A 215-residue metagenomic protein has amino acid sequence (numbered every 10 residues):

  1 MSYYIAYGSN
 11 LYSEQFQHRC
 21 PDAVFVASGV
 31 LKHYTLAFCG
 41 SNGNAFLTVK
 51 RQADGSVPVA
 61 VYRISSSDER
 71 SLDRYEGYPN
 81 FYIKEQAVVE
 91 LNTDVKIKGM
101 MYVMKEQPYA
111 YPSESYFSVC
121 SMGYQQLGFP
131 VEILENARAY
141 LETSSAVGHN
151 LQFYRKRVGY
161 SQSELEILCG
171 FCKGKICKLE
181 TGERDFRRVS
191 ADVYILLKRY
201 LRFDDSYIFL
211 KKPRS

Functional and structural regions predicted by a protein language model:
M1-F153: Glycine-aromatic micro-motifs
S145, K156-R157, R188: Short amphipathic helical patch at the helix-1/turn junction of helix-turn-helix
H149-L168: Short basic helix-loop element that most often maps to the first helix and adjoining turn of HTH DNA-binding modules
Q152, C177-K178, F209: Key DNA-contacting residues within the recognition helix of helix-turn-helix
S161, C172-K175, S190, D204: Short coil turns linking two alpha-helices in DNA-binding domains
G170-R187: Recognition helix of helix-turn-helix/homeodomain-like DNA-binding domains that insert into the DNA major groove
V189-Y207: DNA major-groove recognition helix of helix-turn-helix/homeodomain DNA-binding modules
S206-S215: Short amphipathic recognition helices of helix-turn-helix/homeodomain-type DNA-binding modules
